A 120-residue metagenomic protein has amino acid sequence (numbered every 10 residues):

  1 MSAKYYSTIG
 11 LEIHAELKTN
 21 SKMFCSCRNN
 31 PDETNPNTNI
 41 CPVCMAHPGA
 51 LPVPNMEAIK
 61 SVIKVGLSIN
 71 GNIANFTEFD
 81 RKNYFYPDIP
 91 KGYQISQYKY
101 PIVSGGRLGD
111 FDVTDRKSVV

Functional and structural regions predicted by a protein language model:
M1-S118: Basic, nucleic-acid-interacting segments
